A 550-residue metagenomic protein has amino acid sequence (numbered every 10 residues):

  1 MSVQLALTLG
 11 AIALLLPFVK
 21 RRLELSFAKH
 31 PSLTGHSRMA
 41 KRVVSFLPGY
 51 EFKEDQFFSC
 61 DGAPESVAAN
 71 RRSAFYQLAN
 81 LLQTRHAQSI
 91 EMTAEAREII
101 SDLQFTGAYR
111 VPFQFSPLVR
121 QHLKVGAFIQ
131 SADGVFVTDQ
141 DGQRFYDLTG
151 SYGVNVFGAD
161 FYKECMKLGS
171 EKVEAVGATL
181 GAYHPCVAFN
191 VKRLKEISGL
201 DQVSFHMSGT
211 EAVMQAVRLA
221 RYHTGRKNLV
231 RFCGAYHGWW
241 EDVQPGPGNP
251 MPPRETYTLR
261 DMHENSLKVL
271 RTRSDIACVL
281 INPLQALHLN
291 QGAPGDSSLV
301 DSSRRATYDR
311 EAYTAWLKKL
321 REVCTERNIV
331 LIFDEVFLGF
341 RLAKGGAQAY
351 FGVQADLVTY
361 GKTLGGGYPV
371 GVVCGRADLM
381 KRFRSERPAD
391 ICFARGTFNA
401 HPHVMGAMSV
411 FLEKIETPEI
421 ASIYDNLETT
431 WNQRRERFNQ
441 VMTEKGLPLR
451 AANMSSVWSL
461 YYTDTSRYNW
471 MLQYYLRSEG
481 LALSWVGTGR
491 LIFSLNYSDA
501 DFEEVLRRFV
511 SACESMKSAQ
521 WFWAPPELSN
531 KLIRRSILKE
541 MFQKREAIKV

Functional and structural regions predicted by a protein language model:
M1-S198, S302, A306, W485-T488 (+2 more regions): N-terminal glycine-rich, Lys/His-bearing helix-loop that initiates the first secondary-structure elements of many
G10-K20, S26, S32-S66, N155-D160 (+5 more regions): PLP-dependent aspartate aminotransferase-fold enzymes
A127-I129, E428-Y475, L495, N530-K531 (+1 more regions): Conserved PLP-binding catalytic core of the aspartate aminotransferase-like
S298-A343: Catalytic PLP-binding core of fold-type I/II PLP enzymes
F351-F383, A400-M405: Active-site PLP attachment segment
V372-G396, G406-T417: Conserved core segment of the aminotransferase class I/II
F411-E436: Structural signature of PLP-dependent enzymes
I415-E416, E479-V550: PLP-dependent enzyme catalytic core of the Aspartate aminotransferase-like
